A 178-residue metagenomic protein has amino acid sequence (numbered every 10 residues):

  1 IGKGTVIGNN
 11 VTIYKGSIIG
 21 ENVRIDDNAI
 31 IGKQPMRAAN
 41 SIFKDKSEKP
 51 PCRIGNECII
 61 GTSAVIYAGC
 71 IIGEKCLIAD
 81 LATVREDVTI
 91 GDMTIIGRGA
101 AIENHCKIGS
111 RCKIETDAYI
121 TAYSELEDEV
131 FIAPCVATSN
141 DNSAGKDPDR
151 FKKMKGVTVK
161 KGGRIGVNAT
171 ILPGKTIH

Functional and structural regions predicted by a protein language model:
I1-A38, I42-H178: Structural signal for interior beta-strand "rungs" in well-ordered beta-sheet cores of soluble enzyme domains
